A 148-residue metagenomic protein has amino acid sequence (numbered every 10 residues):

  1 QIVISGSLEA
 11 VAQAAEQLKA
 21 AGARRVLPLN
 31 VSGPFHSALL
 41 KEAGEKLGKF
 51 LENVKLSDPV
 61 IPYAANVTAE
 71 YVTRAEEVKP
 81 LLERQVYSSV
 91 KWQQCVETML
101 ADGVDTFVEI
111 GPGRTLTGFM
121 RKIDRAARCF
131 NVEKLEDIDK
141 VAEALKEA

Functional and structural regions predicted by a protein language model:
Q1-A148: Acyl-group transfer acyltransferase/transacylase scaffold of fatty acid/polyketide systems
